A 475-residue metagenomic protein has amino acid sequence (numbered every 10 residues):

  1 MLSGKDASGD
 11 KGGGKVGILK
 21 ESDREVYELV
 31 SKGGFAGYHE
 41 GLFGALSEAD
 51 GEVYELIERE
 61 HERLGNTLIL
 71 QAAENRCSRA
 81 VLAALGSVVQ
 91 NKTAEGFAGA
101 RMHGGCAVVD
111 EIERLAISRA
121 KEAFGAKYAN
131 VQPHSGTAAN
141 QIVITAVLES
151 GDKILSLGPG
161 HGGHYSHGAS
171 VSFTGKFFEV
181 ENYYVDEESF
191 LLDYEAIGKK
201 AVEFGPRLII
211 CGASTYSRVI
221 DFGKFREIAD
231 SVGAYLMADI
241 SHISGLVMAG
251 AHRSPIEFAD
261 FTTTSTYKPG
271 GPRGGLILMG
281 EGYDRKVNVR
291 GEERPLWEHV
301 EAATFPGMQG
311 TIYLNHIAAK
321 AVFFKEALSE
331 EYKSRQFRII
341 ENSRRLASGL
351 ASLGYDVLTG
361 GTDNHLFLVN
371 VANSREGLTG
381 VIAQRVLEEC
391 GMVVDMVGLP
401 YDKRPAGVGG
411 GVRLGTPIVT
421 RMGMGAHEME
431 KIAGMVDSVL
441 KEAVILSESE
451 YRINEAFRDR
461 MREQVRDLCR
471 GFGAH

Functional and structural regions predicted by a protein language model:
L2, G12-L115, E227, R466-R470 (+1 more regions): N-terminal glycine-rich, Lys/His-bearing helix-loop that initiates the first secondary-structure elements of many
K15-Y38, A406-H475: PLP-dependent enzyme catalytic core of the Aspartate aminotransferase-like
D23, E111, L115-G354: Conserved PLP-enzyme active-site core in the AAT-like
E60-N66, K92-A98, W297-A302, I317-A327 (+3 more regions): Short acidic (Asp/Glu) and glycine-rich catalytic loops that position anionic groups and cofactors
A73-C77, V81, Y267-K268, H316 (+1 more regions): Conserved phosphate/anionic-ligand binding catalytic regions in large, soluble enzymes, centered on
A98-G99, Y128-A129, T311-L314, E330-R338 (+4 more regions): Flexible, glycine/charged-enriched surface loops at secondary-structure junctions
D356-A426: Conserved PLP-binding catalytic core of the aspartate aminotransferase-like
